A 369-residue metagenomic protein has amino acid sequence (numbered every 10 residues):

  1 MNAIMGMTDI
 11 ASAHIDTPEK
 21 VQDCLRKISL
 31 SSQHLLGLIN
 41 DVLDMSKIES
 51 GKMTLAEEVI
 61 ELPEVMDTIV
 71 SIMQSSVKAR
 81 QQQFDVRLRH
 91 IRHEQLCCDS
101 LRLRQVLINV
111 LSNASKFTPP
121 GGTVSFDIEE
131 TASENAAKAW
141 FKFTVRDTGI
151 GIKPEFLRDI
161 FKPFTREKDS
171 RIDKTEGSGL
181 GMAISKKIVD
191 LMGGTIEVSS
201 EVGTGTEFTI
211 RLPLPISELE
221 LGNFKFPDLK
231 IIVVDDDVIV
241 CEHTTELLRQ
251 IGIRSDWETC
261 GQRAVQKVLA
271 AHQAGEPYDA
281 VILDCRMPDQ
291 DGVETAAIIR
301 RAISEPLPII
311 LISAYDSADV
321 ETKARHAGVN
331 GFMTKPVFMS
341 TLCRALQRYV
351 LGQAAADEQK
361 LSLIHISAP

Functional and structural regions predicted by a protein language model:
G6, I152-R166: Short conserved segment of the HATPase_c
L30-L35: Short alpha-helical segment of the dimerization/phosphotransfer core of two-component systems
S46-E57: Helix-loop junction within the histidine kinase core
A56-E61, K78, Q83-E94, T131: Conserved catalytic submotifs in the C-terminal HATPase_c
A79, R87, A139-K142, E155 (+7 more regions): Disordered, acidic interdomain junction associated with two-component signaling
E176, G181, S185: Short alpha-helical Gxxx[C/S/T] motif in the catalytic ATP-binding
G193-S199: Glycine-rich ATP-binding loops of the HATPase_c
